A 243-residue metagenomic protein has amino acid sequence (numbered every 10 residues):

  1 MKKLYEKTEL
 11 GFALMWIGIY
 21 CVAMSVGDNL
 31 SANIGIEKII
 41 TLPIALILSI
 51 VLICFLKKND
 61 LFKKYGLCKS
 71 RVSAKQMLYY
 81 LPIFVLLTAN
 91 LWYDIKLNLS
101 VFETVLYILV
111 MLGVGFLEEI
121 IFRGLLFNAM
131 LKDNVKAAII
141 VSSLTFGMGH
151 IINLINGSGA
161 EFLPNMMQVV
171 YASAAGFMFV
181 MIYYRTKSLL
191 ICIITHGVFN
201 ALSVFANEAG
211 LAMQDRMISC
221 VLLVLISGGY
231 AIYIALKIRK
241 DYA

Functional and structural regions predicted by a protein language model:
M1-W16, S73-K75, S188: N-terminal membrane topogenic signal
E6-L56, Y80-L81, V105-L106, M217-G228: Alpha-helical transmembrane segments in multi-pass membrane proteins
L10-L14, M77-L81, V105-I108, K136-V141 (+3 more regions): Hydrophobic alpha-helical transmembrane segments
I17-V26, F84-Y93, L144-N153, G197-A206: Aromatic-anchored segments of alpha-helical transmembrane domains
S31-I40, L56-I120, F127, L131-K132 (+2 more regions): Juxtamembrane helix-loop-helix connectors linking adjacent transmembrane helices in multi-pass membrane enzymes
L117-S143, Y184-S188: Membrane-interface helix/loop boundary segments of multi-pass membrane proteins
N165-M217: Functionally important transmembrane alpha-helices
G197-A243: C-terminal membrane module of polytopic membrane proteins
